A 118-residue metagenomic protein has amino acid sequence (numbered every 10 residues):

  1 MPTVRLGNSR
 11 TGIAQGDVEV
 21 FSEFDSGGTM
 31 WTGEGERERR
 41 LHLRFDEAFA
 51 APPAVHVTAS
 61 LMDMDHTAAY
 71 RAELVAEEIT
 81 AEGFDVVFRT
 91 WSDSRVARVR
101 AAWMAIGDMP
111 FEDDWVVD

Functional and structural regions predicted by a protein language model:
M1-A51, D63-D65, I79-D118: Extracellular receptor-binding modules and their adjoining Ser/Thr/Gly/Asp/Asn-rich linkers
A54: Calmodulin-binding basic amphipathic helices in cytosolic, intrinsically disordered/coiled-coil regions of large
V57-D63: Short acidic, flexible loop segments centered on an aromatic residue
A72-I79: Short, exposed beta-strand/loop patches in secreted or surface proteins that constitute
